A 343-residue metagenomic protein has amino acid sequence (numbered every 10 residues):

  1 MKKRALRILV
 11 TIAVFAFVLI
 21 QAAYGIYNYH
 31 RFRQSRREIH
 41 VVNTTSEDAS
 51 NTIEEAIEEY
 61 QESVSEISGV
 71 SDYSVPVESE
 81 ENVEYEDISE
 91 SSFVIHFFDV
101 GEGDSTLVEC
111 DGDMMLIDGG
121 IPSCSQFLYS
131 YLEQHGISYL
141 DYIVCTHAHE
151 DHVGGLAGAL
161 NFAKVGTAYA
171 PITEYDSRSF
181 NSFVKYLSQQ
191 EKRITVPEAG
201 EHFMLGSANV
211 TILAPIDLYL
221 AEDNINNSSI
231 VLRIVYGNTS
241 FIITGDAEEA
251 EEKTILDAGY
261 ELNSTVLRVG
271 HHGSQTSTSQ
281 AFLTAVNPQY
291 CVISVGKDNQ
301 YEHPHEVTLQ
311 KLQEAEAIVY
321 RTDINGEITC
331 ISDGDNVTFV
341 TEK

Functional and structural regions predicted by a protein language model:
K2-K343: Non-globular, low-confidence helical/coil segments that flank catalytic cores
